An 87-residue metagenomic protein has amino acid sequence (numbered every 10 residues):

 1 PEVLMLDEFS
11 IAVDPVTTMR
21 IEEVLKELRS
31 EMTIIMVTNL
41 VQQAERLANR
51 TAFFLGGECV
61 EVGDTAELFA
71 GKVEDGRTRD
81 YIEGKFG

Functional and structural regions predicted by a protein language model:
L4-D7: Catalytic Walker B motif of ABC-type/P-loop ATPase nucleotide-binding domains
S10-I11: Short loop immediately C-terminal to the Walker-B catalytic DE motif in ABC-type ATPase nucleotide-binding domains
T18-S30: Helical segment within the ABC ATPase nucleotide-binding domain
M32-V37: Conserved H-loop
N39-Q42, G56: The feature captures the ABC ATPase H-loop/switch
A44-R46: A short, surface-exposed alpha-helical micro-motif characterized by mixed small hydrophobic and charged/polar residues
A52-F53, V60: Conserved catalytic/dimer-interface elements of ABC ATPase nucleotide-binding domains
E58-I82: Conserved beta-strand-loop-alpha-helix hinge in the C-terminal portion of ABC ATPase nucleotide-binding domains
